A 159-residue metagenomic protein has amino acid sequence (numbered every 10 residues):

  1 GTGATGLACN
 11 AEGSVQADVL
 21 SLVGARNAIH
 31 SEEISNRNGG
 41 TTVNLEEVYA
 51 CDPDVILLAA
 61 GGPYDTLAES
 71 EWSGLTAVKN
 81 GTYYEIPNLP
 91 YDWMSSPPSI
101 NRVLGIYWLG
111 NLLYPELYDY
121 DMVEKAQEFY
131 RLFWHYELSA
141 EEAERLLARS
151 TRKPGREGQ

Functional and structural regions predicted by a protein language model:
G1-Q159: N-terminal ligand-binding lobe of clamshell/alpha-beta domains
